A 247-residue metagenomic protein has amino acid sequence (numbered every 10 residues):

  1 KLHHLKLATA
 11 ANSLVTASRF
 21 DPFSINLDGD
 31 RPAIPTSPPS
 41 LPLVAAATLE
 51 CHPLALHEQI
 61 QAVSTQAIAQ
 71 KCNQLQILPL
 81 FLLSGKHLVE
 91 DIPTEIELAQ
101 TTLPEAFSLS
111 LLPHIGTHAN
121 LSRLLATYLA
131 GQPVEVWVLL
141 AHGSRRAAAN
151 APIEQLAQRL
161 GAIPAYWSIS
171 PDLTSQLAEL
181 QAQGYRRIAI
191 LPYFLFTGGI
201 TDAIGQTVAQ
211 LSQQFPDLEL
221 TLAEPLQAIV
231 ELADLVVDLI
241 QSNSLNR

Functional and structural regions predicted by a protein language model:
K1-R247: Extended amphipathic ligand-handling, pore-lining, and cofactor/metal-binding catalytic surfaces
